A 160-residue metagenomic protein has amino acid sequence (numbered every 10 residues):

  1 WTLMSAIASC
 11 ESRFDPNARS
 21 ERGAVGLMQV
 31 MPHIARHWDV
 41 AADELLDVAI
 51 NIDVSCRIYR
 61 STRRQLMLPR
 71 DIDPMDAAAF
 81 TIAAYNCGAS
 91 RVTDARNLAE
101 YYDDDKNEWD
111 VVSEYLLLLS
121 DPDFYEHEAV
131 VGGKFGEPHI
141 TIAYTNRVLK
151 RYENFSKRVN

Functional and structural regions predicted by a protein language model:
W1-A6, V25, P74-A83: Alpha-helical scaffolds flanking conserved acidic
L3-M4, A8, M28, E114 (+1 more regions): N-proximal short alpha-helices
A8-E11, M31-H33, Y85-N86: Active-site-proximal beta-strand/loop segments in catalytic clefts of secreted hydrolases
E11-R19: Conserved alpha-helical segments that form or flank metal/cofactor-binding pockets of metalloenzymes
P16, Q29-P32, D47, D94: Generic structural "secondary-structure junction" signal
A18-H37, Y101-Y102: Short, surface-exposed glycine/acidic/tryptophan-bearing loops
R36-R57, S61-N160: Non-catalytic cell-wall polysaccharide-engagement segments
